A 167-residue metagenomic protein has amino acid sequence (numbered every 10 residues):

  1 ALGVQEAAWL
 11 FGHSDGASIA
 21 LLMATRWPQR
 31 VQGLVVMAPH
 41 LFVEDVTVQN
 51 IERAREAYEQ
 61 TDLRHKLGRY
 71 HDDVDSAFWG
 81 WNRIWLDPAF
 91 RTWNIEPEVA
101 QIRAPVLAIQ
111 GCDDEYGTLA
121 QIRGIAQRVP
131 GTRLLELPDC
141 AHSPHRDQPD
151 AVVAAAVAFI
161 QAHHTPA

Functional and structural regions predicted by a protein language model:
A1: Alpha/beta-hydrolase active-site loop
E6-E44: Conserved hydrolase catalytic core segment
H40-I51, Y116: A short beta-to-alpha transition loop/helix N-cap that caps and shapes the active-site region
T47-D72: A catalytic-pocket lid/entrance helix-loop region that shapes and gates access to the active site across common
W81-E98: Active-site nucleophile elbow and catalytic-triad environment of alpha/beta-hydrolase enzymes
I102, A108-Q110, D114: Short beta-strand/loop motif that positions the catalytic acidic residue of the alpha/beta-hydrolase fold
E115-Q121: Conserved alpha/beta-hydrolase "acid-adjacent" motif
T132-R133, P138-A167: Catalytic active-site module of serine/aspartate enzymes centered on a nucleophile-bearing elbow/loop
